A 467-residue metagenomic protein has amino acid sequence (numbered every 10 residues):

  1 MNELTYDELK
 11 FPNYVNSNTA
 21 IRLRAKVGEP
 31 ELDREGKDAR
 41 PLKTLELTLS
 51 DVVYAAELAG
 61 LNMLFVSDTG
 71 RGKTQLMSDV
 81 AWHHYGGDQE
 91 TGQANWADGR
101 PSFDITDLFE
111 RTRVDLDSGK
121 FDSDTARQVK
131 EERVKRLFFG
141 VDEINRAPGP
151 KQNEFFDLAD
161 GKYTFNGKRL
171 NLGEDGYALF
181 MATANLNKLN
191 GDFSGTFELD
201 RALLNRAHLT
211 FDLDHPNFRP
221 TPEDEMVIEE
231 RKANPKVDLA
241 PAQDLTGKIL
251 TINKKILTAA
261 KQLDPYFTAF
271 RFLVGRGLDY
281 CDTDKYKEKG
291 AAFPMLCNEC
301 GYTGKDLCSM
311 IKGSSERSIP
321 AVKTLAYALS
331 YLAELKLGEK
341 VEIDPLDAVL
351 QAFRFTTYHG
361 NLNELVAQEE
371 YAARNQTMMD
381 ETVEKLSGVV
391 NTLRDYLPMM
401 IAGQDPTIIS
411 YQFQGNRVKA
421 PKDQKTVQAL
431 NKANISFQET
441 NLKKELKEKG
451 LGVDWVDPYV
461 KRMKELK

Functional and structural regions predicted by a protein language model:
N2-T69: Pre-Walker A (pre-P-loop) alpha-helix and adjacent loop at the N terminus of AAA/AAA+ ATPase modules, a conserved
T44-L45, K232-S330, E334-L337: Conserved AAA+ ATPase small/helical "lid" subdomain
V52-A55, T112-F139: Conserved alpha-helical scaffold flanking the Walker A/P-loop in AAA+ ATPase domains
Y54, L58-P101: Walker A/P-loop
F65, G140-V141: Hydrophobic anchor at the beta1->P-loop junction of P-loop NTPases
G70-Q75, C297-K467: C-terminal engagement/docking regions of AAA+ P-loop ATPases
D142-I144, E154: Walker B catalytic acidic pair
R146-K151, G161-I256: Canonical AAA+ ATPase core
